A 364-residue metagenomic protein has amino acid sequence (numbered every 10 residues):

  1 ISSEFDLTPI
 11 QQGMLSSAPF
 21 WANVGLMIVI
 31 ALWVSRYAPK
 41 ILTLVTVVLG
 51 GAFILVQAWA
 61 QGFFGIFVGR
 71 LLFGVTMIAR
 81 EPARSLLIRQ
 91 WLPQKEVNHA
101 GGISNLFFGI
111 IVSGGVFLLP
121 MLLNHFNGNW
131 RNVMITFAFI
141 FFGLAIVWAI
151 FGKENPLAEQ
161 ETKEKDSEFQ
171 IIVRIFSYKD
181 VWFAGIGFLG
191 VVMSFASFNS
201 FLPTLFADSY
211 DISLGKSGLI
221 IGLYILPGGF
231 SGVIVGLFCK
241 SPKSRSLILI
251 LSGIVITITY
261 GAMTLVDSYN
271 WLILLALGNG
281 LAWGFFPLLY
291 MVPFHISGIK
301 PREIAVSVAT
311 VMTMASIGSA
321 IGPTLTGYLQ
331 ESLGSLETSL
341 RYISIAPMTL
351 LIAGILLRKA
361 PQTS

Functional and structural regions predicted by a protein language model:
G25-G62: Conserved MFS/SLC helix-loop-helix module at the cytosolic interface between two early adjacent transmembrane helices
G69-F108: Cytoplasmic helix-loop-helix junction between adjacent transmembrane helices in 12-TM secondary transporters
A79-L92, F285-I299: Intracellular juxtamembrane helix-capping segments at the cytosolic ends of symmetry-related transmembrane helices
I103-G152: Helix-loop-helix hairpin linking two adjacent transmembrane segments in secondary transporters
I150-I171: Flexible cytoplasmic inter-helical loops of multi-pass small-molecule transporters
K179-G222, G229-G232: Extracytoplasmic gate region of multi-pass secondary transporters
R245-Y290: C-terminal transmembrane helical hairpin of 12-TM major facilitator-type secondary transporters
I299-L333: A late C-terminal transmembrane helix in Major Facilitator Superfamily
